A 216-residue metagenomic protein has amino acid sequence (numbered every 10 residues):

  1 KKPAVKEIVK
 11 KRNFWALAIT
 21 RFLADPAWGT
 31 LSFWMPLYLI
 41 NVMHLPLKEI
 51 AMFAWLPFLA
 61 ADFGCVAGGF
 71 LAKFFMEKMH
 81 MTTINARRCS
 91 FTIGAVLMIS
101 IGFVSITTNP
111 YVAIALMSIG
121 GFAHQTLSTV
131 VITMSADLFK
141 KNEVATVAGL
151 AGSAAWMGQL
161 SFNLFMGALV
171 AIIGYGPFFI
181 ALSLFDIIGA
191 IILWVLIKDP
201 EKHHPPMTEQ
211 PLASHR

Functional and structural regions predicted by a protein language model:
K11-G68, G120, H124-I132, F162: Extracytoplasmic gate region of multi-pass secondary transporters
N13, M79, N142-T146, P177: Conserved short cytoplasmic inter-helical helices of the MFS fold
L39-I40, L71-A72, M76, M166-G174: Interfacial helix-cap and linker-helix signal at transmembrane-aqueous boundaries of multi-pass secondary transporters
P46, A86-C89, G167-F185: A membrane-interface helix-boundary motif in multi-pass transporters
E49, T83-A86, E143-L150: Cytoplasmic loop-to-transmembrane helix junctions
I84-V131: C-terminal transmembrane helical hairpin of 12-TM major facilitator-type secondary transporters
I101-I106, S161, L182-Q210: Multi-pass alpha-helical transporter architecture, strongest for 12-TM Major Facilitator/SLC carriers used
A136-I172: A late C-terminal transmembrane helix in Major Facilitator Superfamily
